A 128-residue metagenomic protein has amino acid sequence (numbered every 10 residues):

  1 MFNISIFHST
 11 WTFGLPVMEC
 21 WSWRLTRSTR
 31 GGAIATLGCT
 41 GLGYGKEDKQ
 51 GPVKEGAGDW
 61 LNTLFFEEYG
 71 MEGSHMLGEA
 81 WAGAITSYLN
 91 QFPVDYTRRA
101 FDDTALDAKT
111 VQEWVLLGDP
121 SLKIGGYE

Functional and structural regions predicted by a protein language model:
S9-E128: Active-site-proximal C-terminal subdomain of hydrolase catalytic domains
